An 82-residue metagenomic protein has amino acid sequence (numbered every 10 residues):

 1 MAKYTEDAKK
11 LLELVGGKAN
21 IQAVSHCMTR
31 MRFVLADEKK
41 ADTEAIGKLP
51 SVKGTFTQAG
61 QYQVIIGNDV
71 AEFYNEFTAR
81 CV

Functional and structural regions predicted by a protein language model:
A2, E6-V82: Membrane-embedded alpha-helical signal segments
